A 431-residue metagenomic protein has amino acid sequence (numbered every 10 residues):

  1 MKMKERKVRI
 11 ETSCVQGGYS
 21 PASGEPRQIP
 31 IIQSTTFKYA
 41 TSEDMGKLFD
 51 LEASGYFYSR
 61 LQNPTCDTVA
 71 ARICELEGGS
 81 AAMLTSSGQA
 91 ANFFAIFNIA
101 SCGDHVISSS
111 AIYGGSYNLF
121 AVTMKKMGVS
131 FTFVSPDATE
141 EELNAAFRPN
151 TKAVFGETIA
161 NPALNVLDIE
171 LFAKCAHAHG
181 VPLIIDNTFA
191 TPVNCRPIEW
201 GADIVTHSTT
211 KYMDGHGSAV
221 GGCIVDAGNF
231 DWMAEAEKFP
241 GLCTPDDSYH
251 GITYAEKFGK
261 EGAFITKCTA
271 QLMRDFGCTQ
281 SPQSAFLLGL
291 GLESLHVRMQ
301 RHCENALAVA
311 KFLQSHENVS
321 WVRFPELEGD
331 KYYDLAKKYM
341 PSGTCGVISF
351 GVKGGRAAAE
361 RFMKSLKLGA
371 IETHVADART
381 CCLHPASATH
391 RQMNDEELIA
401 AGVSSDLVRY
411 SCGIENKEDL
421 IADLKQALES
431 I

Functional and structural regions predicted by a protein language model:
M1-K2, A121-V122, S130-F131, A145 (+5 more regions): PLP-dependent enzyme catalytic core of the Aspartate aminotransferase-like
K2-N63, A71: N-terminal "arm"/small-domain region of PLP-dependent enzymes with the aminotransferase-like
E5, E11-S20, A82-S315: Conserved PLP-enzyme active-site core in the AAT-like
T36, A227-F230, V352-G355: Short loop segments at secondary-structure junctions
T41-F93, G115-T123: Conserved N-terminal alpha-helix of the aminotransferase class I/II PLP-enzyme fold
G78, N150, N318-W321, D406: Glycine-centered tight turns that cap/initiate beta-strands
V225, S349-G351, S411-G413: Short hydrophobic/aromatic beta-strand micro-patches that form the beta-sheet surface supporting nucleotide- or nucleic
F276-T279, Q283-A285, L290, S294 (+4 more regions): Conserved small-domain helix->loop->beta segment predominantly found in fold-type I
